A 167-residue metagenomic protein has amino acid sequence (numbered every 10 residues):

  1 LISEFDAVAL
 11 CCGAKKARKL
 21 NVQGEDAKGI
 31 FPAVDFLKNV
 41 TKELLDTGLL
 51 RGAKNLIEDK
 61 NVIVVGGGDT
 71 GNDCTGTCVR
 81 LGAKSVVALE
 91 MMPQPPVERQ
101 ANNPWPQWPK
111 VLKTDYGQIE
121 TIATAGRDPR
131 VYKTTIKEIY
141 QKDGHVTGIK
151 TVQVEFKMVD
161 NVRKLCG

Functional and structural regions predicted by a protein language model:
L1-G167: Residues forming the flavin
